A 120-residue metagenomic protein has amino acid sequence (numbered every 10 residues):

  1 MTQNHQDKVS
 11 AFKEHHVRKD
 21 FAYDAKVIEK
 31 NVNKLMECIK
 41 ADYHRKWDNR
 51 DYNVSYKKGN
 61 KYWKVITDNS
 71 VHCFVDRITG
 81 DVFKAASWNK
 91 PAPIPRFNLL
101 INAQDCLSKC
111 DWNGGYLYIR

Functional and structural regions predicted by a protein language model:
T2-I28, K90-R120: Mixed-charge, Lys/Arg-enriched low-complexity segments
D20-N49: Short, non-transmembrane alpha-helical segments in secretory-pathway proteins
R50-F74: Exposed beta-strand-loop-beta-strand "reactive/processing" segments of non-cytosolic proteins
S70-F97: Intrinsically disordered, low-complexity regulatory segments enriched in Ser/Thr/Pro and charged residues
